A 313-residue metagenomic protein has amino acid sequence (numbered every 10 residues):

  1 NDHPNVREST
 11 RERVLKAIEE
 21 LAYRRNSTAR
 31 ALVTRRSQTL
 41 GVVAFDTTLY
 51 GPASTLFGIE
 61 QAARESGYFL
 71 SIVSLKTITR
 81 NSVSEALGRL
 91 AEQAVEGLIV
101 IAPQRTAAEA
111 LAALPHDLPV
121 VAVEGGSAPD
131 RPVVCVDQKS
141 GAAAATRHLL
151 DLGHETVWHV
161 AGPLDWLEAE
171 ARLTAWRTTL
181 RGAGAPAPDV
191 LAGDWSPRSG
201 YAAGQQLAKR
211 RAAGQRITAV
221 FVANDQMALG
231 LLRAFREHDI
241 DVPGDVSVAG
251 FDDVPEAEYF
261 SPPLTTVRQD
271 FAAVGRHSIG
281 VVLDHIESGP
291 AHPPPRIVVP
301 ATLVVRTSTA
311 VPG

Functional and structural regions predicted by a protein language model:
N1-S37, G313: N-terminal helix-turn-helix DNA-binding module of bacterial transcription factors
S9, S27, F45-S54, I72-N81 (+6 more regions): Hinge/beta->alpha junction and helix N-cap segments in small-molecule ligand-binding domains
L21, E65-S66, H116-L118, A183 (+1 more regions): Helix C-cap/helix->beta junction micro-motif
L21, E92-A94, L152-G153, L207-R216 (+1 more regions): Glycine-rich phosphate-binding loop signature in dinucleotide/nucleotide-binding domains
R35-R147, D151: Alpha-helical recognition/docking segments in bacterial nutrient-uptake and carbohydrate-utilization systems
V42-V43, A94-A102, W158-A161, V190-L191 (+2 more regions): Periplasmic-binding protein-like
K209-G313: Flexible loop/turn connectors
